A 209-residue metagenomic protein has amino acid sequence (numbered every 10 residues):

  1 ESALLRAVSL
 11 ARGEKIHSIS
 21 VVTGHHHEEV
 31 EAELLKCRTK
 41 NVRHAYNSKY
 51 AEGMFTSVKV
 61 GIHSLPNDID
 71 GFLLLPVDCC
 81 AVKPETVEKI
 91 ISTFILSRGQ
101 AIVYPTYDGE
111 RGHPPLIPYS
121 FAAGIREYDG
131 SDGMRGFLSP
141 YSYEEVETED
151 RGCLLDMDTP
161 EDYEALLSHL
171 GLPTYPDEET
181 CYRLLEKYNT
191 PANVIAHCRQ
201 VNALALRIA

Functional and structural regions predicted by a protein language model:
E1-G24: N-terminal glycine-rich phosphate-binding loop and ensuing alpha1 helix
H17-I19, D70-G71, S142: Residues at the starts of beta-strands that form the adenosine-phosphate
H25-H26, K49, G53, E85 (+2 more regions): Short beta->alpha linker loops
E28-L34: Acidic helix N-cap motif at the loop->helix transition within catalytic regions of sugar-transfer enzymes
K36-V42: Short acidic, glycine/proline-enriched helix-loop-strand junctions
N47, A51-Y119, A123: Conserved beta-loop-beta/alpha segment of the NTase-like Rossmann-fold superfamily that binds/positions NTPs
D129-E179: Conserved alpha/beta core of the MobA/IspD/sugar-nucleotide pyrophosphorylase nucleotidyltransferase superfamily
L166-A209: Acidic/His-rich, divalent-metal-binding segments that scaffold phosphate/diphosphate chemistry
